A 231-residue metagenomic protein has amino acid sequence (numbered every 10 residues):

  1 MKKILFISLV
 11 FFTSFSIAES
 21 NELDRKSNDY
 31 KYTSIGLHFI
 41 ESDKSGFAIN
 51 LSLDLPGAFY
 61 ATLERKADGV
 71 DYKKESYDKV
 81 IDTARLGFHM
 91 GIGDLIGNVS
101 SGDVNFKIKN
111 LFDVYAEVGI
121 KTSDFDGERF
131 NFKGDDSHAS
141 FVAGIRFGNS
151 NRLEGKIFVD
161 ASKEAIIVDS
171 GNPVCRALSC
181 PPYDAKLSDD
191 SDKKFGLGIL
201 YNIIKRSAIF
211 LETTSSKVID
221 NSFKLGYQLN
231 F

Functional and structural regions predicted by a protein language model:
L5-S8, S16-S34, G97-I108: Outer-membrane beta-barrel biogenesis signature
F11-S16, L229: Short hydrophobic alpha-helical membrane-anchoring segments
I17-D71: Short glycine/proline- and aromatic-enriched beta-strand/turn motifs that initiate or cap beta-hairpins
N21, D43, D54, A58 (+4 more regions): Outer-membrane beta-barrel transmembrane domain signature
S34, A48-S52, T83-H89, S140-G144 (+2 more regions): Membrane-embedded beta-strand positions in outer-membrane beta-barrel channels/transporters
A61-L86, M90-G91: Surface-exposed loop and membrane-interface regions of Gram-negative outer-membrane beta-barrel proteins
